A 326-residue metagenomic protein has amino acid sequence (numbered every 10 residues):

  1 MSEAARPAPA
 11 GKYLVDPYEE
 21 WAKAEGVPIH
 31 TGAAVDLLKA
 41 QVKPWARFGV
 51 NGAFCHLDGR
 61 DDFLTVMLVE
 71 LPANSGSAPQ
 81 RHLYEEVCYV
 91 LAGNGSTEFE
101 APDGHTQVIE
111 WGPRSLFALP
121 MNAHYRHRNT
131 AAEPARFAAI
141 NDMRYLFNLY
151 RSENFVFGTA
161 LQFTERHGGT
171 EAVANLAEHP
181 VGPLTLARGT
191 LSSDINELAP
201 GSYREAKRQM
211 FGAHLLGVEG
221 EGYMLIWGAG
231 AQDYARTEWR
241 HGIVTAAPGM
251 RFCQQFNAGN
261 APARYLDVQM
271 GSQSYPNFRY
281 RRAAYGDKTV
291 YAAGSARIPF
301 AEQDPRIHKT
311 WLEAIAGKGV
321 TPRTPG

Functional and structural regions predicted by a protein language model:
M1-D62, S152-D194, A293-G326: A short, N-terminal "cap"/entry segment at the start of jelly-roll beta-barrel domains of the cupin/DSBH fold
R47-F54, T65-H82, S192-M210, A229-G230 (+1 more regions): Conserved short histidine dyad/triad with adjacent acidic residue
C55-D58, G76-H82, F99, V108-I109 (+4 more regions): Short histidine-centered beta-strand/loop micro-motifs that create catalytic or ligand/metal-coordination sites
P72-A73, H82-P102, A199-P200, R208-A229: Glycine- and acidic-residue-biased ligand/ion/polar-headgroup-sensing regions
G76-A78, S96, S115-H127, Y203-E205 (+2 more regions): Histidine-centered metal-chelating micro-motifs
V87-Y89, A118, A132-S152, H214-L216 (+2 more regions): A short hydrophobic beta-strand segment most commonly corresponding to one strand of the jelly-roll/cupin
A101-P120, G228-M250: Short acidic-glycine-tyrosine-enriched beta hairpin
W111-L116, F157-Q162, Y234-V244, Q273 (+1 more regions): Short amphipathic alpha-helical linker/capping segments at the junctions of internal repeats and modular domains
